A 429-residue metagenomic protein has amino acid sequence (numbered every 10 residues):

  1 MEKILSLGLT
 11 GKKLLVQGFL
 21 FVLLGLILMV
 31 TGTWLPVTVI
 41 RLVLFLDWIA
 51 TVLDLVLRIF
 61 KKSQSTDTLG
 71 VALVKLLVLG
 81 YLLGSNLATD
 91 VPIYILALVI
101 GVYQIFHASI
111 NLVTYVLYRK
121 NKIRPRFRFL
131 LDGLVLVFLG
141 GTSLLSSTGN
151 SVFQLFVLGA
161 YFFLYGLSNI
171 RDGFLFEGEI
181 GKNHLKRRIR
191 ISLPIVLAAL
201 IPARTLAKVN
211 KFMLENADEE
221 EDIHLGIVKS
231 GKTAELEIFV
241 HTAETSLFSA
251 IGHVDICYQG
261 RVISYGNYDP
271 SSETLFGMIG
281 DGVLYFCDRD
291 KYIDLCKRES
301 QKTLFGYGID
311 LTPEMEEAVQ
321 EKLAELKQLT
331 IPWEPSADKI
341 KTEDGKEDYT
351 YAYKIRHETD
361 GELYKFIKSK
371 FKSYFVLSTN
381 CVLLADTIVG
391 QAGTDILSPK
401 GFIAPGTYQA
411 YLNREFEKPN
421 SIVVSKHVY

Functional and structural regions predicted by a protein language model:
M1-E2, V30-T31, V228-S230, E358-Y364: Short amphipathic alpha-helical segments, especially helix-boundary/capping motifs
M1-F176: N-terminal alpha-helical membrane-insertion module
I4, G25, W34-T38, L44 (+9 more regions): Helix-boundary/low-complexity linker signature
G18, V39-I40, L44-V52, K120 (+9 more regions): Activation targets extended, charge/polar-rich intrinsically disordered C-terminal tails
K61-K62, L77, Q259-V262, D395-K400: Generic structural signal for short, solvent-exposed loop/turn connectors between secondary structure elements
I95, H241, T245, F371-F375: Short, charged/polar micro-motifs that form catalytic or ligand-binding hotspots
K182-F248, G252-H253: Membrane-interface segments at or immediately adjacent to transmembrane helices that form the boundary between
G231-Q328: Glycine-rich catalytic cores of cysteine/serine-nucleophile enzymes that process amide/ester linkages in cell-envelope
